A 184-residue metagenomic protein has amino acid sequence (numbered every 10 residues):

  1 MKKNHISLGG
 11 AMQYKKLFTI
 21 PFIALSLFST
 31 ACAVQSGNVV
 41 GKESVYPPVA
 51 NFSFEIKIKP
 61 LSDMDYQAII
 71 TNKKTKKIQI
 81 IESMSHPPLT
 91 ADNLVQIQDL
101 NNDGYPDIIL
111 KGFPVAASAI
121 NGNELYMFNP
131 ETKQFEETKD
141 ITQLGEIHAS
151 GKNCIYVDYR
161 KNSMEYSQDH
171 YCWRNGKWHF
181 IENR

Functional and structural regions predicted by a protein language model:
G9-G10, K16-F22, T30-M64, I147-R184: Acidic, small-residue rich beta-repeat scaffolds with periodic aromatic anchors
G37-V39, S83-L94, D140-G151: Repeat-based blade/solenoid architectures
T71-T75, S118-T138, D169-K177: Beta-propeller blade repeat segments, especially FG-GAP/WD-type strand-to-loop junctions in 6- to 7-bladed propeller
I80-S83, E136-I141, F180-R184: Beta-propeller fold detector
Q96-L100: Calcium-binding motifs, dominated by EF-hand helix-loop-helix domains
D103: Acidic carboxylate motifs that coordinate Ca2+ or other divalent cations, activating on Asp/Glu
I108-G112, I155: Hydrophobic beta-strand segments that make up the repeating blades of beta-propeller and related beta-repeat
G112-P114, K161: Residue-level signature of beta-propeller blades and closely related beta-rich strand-turn architectures in secreted
